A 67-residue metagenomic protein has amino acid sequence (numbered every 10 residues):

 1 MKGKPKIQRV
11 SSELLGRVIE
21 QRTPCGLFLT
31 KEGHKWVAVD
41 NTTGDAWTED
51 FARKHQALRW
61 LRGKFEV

Functional and structural regions predicted by a protein language model:
M1-G3, L14, F28, E32 (+2 more regions): Short, low-complexity interaction segments enriched in Ser/Thr/Pro/Gly
M1-T23: Negatively charged, low-complexity tracts enriched in Asp/Glu with abundant Ser/Thr
V10, V18, V37-V39, V67: Extended aliphatic helical segments
I19-E20, E32-H34, G63-E66: Intrinsic disorder/low-complexity segments in short proteins, especially the signal peptide and propeptide regions
T23-A46: Short aromatic-glycine-(Arg/Gly/Cys) micro-motifs in beta-strand/loop hairpins
D40-T43, E49-V67: A short, charged, amphipathic alpha-helix used as a generic interaction element across diverse proteins
